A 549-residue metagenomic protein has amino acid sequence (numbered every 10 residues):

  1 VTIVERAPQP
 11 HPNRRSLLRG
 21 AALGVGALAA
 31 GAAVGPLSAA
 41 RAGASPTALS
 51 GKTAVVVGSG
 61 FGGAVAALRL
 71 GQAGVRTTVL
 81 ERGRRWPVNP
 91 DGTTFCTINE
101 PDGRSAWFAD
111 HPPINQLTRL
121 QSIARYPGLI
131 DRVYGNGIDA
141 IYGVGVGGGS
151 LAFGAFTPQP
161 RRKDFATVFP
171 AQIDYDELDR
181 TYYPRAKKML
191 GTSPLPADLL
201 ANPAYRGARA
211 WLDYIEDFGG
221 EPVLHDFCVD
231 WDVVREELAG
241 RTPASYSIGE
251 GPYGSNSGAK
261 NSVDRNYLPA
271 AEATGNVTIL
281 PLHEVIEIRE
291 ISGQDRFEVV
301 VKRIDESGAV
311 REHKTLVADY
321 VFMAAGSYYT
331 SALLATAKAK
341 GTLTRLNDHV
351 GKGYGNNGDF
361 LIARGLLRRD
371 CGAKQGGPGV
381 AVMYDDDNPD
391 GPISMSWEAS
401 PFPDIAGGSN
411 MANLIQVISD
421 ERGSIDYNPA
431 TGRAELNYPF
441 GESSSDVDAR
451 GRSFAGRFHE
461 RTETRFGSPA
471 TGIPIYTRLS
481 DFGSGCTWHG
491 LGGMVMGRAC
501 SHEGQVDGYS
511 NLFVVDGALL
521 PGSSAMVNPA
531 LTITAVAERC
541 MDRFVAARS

Functional and structural regions predicted by a protein language model:
V1-N13: N-terminal secretory signal peptides
P12-A33: N-terminal export leaders
S45-T167, I173, Y329, L343-L366 (+1 more regions): N-terminal glycine-rich phosphate/pyrophosphate-binding loop and immediately adjacent elements
Q72, G83-T97, I288, I304-K374 (+3 more regions): Glycine-rich loop(s) and the adjacent beta-strand/alpha-helix scaffold that form part
I123-Y142, G149, F153, Q172 (+5 more regions): FAD cofactor-binding and catalytic pocket of flavoenzymes
A171-E284, H459-T462, Y476-T487: Conserved redox-cofactor binding core of oxidoreductases
P281-D295: A conserved short coil-to-beta-strand element within the FAD-binding core of flavoproteins
G522-C540: A conserved FAD-binding loop/helix module that cradles the flavin
